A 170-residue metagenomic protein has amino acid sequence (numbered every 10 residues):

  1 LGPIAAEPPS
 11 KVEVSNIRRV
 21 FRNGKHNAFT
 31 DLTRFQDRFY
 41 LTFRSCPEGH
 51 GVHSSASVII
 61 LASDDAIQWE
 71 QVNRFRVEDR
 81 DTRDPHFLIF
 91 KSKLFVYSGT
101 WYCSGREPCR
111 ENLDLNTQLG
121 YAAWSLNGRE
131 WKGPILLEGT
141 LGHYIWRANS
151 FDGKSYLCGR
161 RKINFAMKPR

Functional and structural regions predicted by a protein language model:
L1-A28, T33-T82, L88-R170: Beta-rich carbohydrate-recognition and catalytic domains
